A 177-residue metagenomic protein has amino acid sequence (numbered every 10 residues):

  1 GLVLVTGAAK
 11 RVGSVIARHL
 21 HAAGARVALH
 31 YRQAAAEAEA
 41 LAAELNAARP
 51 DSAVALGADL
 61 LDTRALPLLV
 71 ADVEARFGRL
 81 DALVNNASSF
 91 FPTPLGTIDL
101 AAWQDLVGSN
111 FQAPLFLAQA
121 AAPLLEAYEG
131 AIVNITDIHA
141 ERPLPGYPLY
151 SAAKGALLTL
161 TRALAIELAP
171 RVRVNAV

Functional and structural regions predicted by a protein language model:
L2, A9-R11: Conserved glycine-rich cofactor-binding loop
A25-A40: Conserved glycine-rich Rossmann-like NAD(P)H-binding loop of the short-chain dehydrogenase/reductase
P94-L95, A102-V107: Substrate-binding pocket helix/loop in short-chain dehydrogenase/reductase
G96, R142-P148: Active-site loop immediately N-terminal to the catalytic Tyr-X3-Lys motif of short-chain dehydrogenase/reductase
A118, A153, T161: Active-site helix of classical SDR
P123, I166-P170: Alpha-helical segment proximal to the catalytic Tyr-Lys
D137: Residue(s) in the substrate-gating loop at a strand-loop-helix junction that position the organic substrate next
